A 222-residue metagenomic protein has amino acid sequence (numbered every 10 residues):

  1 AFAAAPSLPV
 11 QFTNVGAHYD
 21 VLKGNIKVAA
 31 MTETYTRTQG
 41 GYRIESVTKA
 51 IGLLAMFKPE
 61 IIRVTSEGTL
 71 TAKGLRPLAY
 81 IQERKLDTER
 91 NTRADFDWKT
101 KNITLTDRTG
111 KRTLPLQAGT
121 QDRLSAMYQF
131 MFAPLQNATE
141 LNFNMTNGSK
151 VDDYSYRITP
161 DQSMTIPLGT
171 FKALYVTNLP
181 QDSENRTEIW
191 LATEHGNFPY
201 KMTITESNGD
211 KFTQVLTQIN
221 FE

Functional and structural regions predicted by a protein language model:
A5-W98, L135-E222: Acidic, serine/threonine-rich low-complexity disordered tracts
T88-M131: Hydrophobic, well-structured mid-protein blocks that either form specific transmembrane helices
